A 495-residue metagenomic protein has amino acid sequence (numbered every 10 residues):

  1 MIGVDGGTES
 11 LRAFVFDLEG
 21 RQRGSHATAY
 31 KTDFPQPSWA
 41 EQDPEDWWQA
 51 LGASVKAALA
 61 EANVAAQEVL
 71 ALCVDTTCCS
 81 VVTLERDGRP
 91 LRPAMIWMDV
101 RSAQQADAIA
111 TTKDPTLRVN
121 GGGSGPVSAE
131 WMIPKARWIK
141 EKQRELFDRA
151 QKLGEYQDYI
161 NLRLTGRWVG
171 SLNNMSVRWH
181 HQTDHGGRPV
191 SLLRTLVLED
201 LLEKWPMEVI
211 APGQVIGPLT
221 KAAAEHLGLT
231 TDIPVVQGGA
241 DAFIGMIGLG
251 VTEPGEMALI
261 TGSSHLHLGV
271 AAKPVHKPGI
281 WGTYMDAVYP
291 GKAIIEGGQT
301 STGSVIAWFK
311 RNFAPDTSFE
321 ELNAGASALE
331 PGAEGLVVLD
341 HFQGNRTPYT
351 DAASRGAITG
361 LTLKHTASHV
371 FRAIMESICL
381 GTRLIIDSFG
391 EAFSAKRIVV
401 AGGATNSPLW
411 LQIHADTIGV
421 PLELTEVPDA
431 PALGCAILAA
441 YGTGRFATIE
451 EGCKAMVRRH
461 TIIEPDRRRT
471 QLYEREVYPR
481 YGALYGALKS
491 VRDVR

Functional and structural regions predicted by a protein language model:
M1-A27, F34, L70, V74-T111 (+4 more regions): Glycine/Thr-rich phosphate-binding loops that ligate phosphate moieties of nucleotide and other phosphorylated ligands
M1-D5, A13, E68-D75, L153 (+5 more regions): Short glycine-aspartate micro-motif
G6-T8, V119-A240, R311, L339-Q343 (+1 more regions): Gly/Ser/Thr-rich active-site cleft segment
R12, A60-A62, L70, G154-L162: Conserved phosphate-binding loops in N-terminal lobes of ATP-dependent enzymes of the actin/Hsp70/sugar-kinase
F16-D17, V82-E85, I139-E141, L162-R163 (+4 more regions): Short beta-strand-to-turn element immediately C-terminal to the catalytic PLP-Schiff-base lysine in fold type I
H26-A65: N-terminal phosphate-binding loop and adjacent alpha-helix
L51-L70, Q143-F147, L192-L202, E225-L227 (+1 more regions): Phosphate/pyrophosphate-binding loops at sites that engage ATP/ADP/AMP, CoA/4′-phosphopantetheine, polyphosphate
T183-P290, S301, T317-G325, G332 (+2 more regions): ATP-dependent carbohydrate kinase catalytic cores
